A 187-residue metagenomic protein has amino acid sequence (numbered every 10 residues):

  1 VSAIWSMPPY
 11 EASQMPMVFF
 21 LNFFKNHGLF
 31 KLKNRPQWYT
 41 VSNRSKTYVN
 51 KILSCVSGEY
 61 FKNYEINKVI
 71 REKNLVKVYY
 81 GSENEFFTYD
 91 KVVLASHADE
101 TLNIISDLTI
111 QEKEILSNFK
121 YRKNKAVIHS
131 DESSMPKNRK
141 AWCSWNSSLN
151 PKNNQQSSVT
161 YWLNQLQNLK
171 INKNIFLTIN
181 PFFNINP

Functional and structural regions predicted by a protein language model:
V1-I70: Active-site/ligand-binding neighborhood in enzyme catalytic cores
N67-P187: Mid-domain catalytic core of redox enzymes that form a hydrophobic substrate pocket/lid adjacent to a catalytic redox
